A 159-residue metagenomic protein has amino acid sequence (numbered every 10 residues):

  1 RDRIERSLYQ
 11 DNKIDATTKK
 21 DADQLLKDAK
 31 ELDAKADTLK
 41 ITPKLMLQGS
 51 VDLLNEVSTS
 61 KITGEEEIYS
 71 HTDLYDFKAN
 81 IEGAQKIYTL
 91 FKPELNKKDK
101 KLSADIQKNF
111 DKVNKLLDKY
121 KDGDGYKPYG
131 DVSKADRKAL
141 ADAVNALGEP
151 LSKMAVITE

Functional and structural regions predicted by a protein language model:
R1-E159: Mature extracytoplasmic or organellar-lumen-exposed domains after removal of signal/transit peptides
